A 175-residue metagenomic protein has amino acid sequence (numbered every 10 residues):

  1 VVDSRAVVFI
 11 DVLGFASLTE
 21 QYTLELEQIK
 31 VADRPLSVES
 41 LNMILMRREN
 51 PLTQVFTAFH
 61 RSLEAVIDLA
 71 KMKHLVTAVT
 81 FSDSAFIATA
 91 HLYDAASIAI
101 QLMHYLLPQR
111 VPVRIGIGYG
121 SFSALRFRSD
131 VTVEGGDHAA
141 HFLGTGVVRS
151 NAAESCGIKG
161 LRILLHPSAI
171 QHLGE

Functional and structural regions predicted by a protein language model:
V1-Q101, P108, P112: Catalytic NTP-binding/metal-coordinating core of nucleotidyl cyclase/transferase enzymes
A88-E175: Catalytic beta-strand-to-alpha-helix segment of the class III nucleotidyl cyclase homology domain
